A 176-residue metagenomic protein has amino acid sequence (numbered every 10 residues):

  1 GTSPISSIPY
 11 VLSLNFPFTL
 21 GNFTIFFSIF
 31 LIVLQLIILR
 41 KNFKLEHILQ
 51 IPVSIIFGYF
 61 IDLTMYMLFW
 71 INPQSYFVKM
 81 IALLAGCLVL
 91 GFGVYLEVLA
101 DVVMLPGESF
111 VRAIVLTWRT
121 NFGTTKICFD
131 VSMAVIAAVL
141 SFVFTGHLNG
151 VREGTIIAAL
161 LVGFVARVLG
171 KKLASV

Functional and structural regions predicted by a protein language model:
G1-V176: Extended, low-hydrophobicity, polar/charged segments
